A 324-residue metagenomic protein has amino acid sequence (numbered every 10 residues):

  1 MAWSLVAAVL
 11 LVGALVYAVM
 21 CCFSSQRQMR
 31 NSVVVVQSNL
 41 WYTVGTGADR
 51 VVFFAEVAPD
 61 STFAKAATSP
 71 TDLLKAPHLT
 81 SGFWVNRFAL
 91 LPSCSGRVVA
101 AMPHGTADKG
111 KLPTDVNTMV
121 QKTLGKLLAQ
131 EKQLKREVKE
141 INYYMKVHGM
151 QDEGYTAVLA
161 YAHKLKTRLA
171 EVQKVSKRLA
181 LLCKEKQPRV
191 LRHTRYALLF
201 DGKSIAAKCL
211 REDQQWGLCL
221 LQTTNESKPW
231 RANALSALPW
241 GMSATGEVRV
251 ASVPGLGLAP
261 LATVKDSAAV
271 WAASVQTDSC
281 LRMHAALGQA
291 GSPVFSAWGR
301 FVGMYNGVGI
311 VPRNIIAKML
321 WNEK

Functional and structural regions predicted by a protein language model:
A2-A18: Hydrophobic membrane-insertion alpha-helices, especially the h-region of bacterial N-terminal signal peptides
A14, A100, P293-K324: C-terminal subregion of chymotrypsin/trypsin-like serine protease catalytic domains
V19-F23, P77, F200-G202, P229-S279 (+2 more regions): Flexible, gly/ser-rich surface segments that form the specificity/activation loops bordering the active-site cleft
M20-V33: Ser/Thr/Pro/Gly-rich low-complexity linker/stalk segments immediately outside membranes or between
C22-F23, G45-V52, F63-M102, S204-K208 (+3 more regions): A conserved glycine-rich beta-strand in the N-terminal activation segment of trypsin-fold
R30-S32, V36, H78-T80, K203-I205 (+3 more regions): Envelope-exposed proteins and targeting segments
L40-K65, S69-L74, C94-G149: Internal, charge-rich low-complexity segments
A89-K109, I141-E247, G257-A259, H284 (+1 more regions): Conserved active-site neighborhood of the chymotrypsin/trypsin-like protease fold
